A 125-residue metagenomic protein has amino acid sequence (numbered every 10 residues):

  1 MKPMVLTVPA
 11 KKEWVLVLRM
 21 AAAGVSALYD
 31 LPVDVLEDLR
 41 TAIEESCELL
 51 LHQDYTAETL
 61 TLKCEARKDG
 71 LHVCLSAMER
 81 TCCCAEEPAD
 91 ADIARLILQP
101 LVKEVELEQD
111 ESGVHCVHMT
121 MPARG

Functional and structural regions predicted by a protein language model:
M1-M4, L49-G125: Conserved beta-strand-loop-beta-strand hairpin that lines the nucleotide-binding pocket of ATP/GTP-utilizing enzymes
M1-T41, C84-A85: Bergerat-fold GHKL ATPase/HATPase_c domain
P32-T56: Conserved ATP-binding N-box helix of the HATPase_c
